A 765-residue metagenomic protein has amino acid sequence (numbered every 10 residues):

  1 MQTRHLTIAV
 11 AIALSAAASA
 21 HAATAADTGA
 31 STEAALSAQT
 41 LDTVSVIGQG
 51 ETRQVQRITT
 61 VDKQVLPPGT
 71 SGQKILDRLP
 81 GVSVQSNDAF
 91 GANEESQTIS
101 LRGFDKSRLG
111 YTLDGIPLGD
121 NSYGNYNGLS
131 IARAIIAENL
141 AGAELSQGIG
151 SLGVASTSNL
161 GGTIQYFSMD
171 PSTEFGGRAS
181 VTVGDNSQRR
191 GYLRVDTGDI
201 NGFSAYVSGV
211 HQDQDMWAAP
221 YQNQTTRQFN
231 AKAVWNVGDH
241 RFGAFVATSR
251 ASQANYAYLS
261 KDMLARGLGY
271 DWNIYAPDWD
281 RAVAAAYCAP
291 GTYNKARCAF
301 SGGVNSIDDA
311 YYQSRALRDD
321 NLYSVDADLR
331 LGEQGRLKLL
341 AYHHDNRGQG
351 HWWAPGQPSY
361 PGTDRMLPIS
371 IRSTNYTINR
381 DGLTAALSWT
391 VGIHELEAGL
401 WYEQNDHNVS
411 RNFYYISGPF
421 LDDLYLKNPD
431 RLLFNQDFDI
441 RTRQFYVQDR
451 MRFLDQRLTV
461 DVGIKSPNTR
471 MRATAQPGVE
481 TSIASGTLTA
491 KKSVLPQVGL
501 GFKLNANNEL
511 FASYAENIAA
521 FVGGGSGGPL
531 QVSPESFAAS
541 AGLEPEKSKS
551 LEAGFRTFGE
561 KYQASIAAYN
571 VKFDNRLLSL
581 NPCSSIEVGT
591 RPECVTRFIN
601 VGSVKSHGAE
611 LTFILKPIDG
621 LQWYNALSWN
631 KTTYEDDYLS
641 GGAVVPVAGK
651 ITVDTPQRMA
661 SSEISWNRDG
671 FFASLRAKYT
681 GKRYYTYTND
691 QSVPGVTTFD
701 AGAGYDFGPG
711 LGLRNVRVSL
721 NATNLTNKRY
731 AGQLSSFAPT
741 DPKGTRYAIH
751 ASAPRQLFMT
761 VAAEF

Functional and structural regions predicted by a protein language model:
I8-A11, A512, P545, K616 (+2 more regions): Conserved C-terminal beta-signal and adjacent last beta-strands/turns of outer-membrane beta-barrel proteins
D27-T28, F453-D455, Q563, A568-F573 (+5 more regions): Gram-negative outer-membrane beta-barrel transporters
T32-T173, A553: Acidic, small-polar-rich N-terminal luminal/periplasmic segments of exported/outer-membrane proteins
S122-Y126, E138-G142, Q147, S151-N230 (+3 more regions): Outer-membrane beta-barrel translocator/receptor signature
T173, R194-Y312, G348-A354, S359 (+2 more regions): Periplasmic-side early beta-strands and strand-to-turn transitions of outer-membrane beta-barrels
I307, Y311, L317-W352, D364-G478 (+3 more regions): Face-selective signature of the C-terminal outer-membrane beta-barrel domain
D326, R336-Y342, G348-W352, K503 (+6 more regions): Membrane-embedded beta-barrel scaffold of Gram-negative outer-membrane proteins
W401-E403, F434-F573, S606, K616 (+1 more regions): Structural signature of Gram-negative outer-membrane beta-barrels, strongest in the C-terminal barrel of TonB-dependent
